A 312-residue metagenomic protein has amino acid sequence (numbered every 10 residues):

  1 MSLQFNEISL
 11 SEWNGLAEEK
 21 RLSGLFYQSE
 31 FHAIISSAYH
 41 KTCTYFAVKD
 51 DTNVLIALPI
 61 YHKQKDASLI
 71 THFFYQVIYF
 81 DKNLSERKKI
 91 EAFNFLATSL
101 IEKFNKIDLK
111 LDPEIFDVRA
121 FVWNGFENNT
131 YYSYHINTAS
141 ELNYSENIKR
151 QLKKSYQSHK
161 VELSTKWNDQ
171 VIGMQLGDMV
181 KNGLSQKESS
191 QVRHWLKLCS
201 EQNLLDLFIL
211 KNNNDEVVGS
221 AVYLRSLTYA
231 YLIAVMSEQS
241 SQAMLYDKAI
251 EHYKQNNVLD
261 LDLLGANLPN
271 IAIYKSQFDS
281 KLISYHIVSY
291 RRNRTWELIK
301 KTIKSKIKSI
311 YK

Functional and structural regions predicted by a protein language model:
L3-D51, L58-D66, D112-Q239: A conserved beta-strand-loop-helix scaffold within acyl/acetyltransferase catalytic domains
K41-C43, E102-K106, L205, Q255-V258: Short, high-confidence coil segments that cap the C-terminus of an alpha-helix and link into the following beta-strand
A47, N94-F95, L204-L298: Aromatic (often tryptophan-rich) hydrophobic motifs at membrane interfaces
Y61-Q64, E114, A120-N143, Q255-K312: Active-site/acyl-donor-binding loops of N-acyltransferases
H62-Y79: A short glycine/small-residue-enriched secondary-structure motif
Y75-E86, A234-S240: A short, internal acetyl-CoA/4′-phosphopantetheine-binding micro-motif in the GNAT/acyltransferase core
F104-E114: ATP-hydrolysis module of ASCE/P-loop NTPase motor domains, specifically the Walker B Asp-Glu catalytic pair
D108, E162, L259-L263: Short catalytic-loop micro-motif centered on adjacent basic/acidic residues
